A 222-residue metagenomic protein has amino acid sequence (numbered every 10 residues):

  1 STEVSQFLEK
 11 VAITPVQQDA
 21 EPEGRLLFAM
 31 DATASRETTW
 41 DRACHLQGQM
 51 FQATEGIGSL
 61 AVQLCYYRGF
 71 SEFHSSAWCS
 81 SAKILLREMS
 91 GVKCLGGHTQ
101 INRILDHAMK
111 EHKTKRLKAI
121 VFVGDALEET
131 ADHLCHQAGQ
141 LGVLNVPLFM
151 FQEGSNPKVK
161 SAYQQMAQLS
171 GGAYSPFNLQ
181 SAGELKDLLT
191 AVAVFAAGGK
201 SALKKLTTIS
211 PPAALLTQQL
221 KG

Functional and structural regions predicted by a protein language model:
S1-A20: Von Willebrand factor
Q17-D19, A53-G56, M109-R116, Q140: Surface-exposed acidic, glycine-flexible loop patches that form ligand/cofactor-binding and adhesion interfaces
E21-A77, I104, A119-V123: Von Willebrand factor
G58-L60, K115-K118, L144-L148: Loop/turn elements at helix/coil->beta-strand transitions in domains of secreted/extracellular proteins
C65-R68, V123-D125, F151-G154, F177-L179: Active-site-proximal beta-strand/loop segments in catalytic clefts of secreted hydrolases
E72, S81-A119, L127-E129, G154-Q164: Von Willebrand factor
A126-L169: VWA/integrin I-like adhesion module and closely mimicked acidic/polar interface patches used
S170, Y174-G222: C-terminal "exit" segments of structured domains
